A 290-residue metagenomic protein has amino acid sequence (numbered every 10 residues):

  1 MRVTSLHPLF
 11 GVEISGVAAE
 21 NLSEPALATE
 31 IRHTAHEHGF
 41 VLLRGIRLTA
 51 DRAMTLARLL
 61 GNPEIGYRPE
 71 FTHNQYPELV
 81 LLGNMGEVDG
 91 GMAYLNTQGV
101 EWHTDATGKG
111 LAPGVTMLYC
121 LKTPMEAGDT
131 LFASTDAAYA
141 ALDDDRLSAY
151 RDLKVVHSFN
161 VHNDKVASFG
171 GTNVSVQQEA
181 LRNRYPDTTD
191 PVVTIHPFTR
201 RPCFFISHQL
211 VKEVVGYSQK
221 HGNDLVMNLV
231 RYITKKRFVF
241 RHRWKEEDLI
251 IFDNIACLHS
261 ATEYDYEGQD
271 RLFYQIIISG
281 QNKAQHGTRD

Functional and structural regions predicted by a protein language model:
M1-L249, I255-D290: Non-heme Fe(II) oxygenase catalytic core, chiefly the N-lobe of the double-stranded beta-helix
